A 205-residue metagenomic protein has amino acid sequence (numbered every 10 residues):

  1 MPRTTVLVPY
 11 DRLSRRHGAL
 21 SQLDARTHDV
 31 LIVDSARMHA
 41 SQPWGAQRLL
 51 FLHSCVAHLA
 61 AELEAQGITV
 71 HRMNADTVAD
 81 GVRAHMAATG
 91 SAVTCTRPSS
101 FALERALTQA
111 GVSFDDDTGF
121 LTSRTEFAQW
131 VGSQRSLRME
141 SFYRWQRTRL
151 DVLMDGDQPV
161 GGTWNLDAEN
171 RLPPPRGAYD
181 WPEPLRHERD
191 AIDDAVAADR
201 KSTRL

Functional and structural regions predicted by a protein language model:
M1-M73: N-terminal beta-strand-loop-alpha-helix module at the start of alpha/beta ligand-binding or catalytic domains
V78-R204: Beta-rich, aromatic/charged-enriched effector core domains that present basic-aromatic interfaces for binding
